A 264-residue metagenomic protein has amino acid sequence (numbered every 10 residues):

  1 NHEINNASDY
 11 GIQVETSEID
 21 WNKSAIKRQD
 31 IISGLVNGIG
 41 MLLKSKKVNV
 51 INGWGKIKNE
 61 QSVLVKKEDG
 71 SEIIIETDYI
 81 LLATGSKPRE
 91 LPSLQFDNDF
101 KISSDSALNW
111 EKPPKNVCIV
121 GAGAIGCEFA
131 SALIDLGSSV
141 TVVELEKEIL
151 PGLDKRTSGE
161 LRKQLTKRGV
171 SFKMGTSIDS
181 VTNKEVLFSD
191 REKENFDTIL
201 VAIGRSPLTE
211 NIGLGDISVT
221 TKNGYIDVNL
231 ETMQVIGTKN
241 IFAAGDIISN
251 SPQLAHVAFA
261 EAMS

Functional and structural regions predicted by a protein language model:
N1-P113, E146-L150, R156-G159, Q164-R168 (+5 more regions): Glycine-rich flavin
G55, V63, I74-G85, I119-V120 (+3 more regions): Short hydrophobic core segments
D97-P113, E194, T198-S264: FAD-site-proximal beta/loop scaffold in flavoenzymes
P113-G123: Beta1/beta-strand and adjacent pyrophosphate-binding region of the FAD-binding site in flavoprotein oxidoreductases
N116, S138-T141, S171, N240: Residues at the starts of beta-strands that form the adenosine-phosphate
G126-C127: N-terminal Rossmann-fold NAD(P) dinucleotide-binding loop
A130-D135: Gly/Ala-rich phosphate-binding loop of Rossmann-like dinucleotide-binding domains, activating on the conserved
L136-I149: Glycine-rich FAD pyrophosphate-binding loop
